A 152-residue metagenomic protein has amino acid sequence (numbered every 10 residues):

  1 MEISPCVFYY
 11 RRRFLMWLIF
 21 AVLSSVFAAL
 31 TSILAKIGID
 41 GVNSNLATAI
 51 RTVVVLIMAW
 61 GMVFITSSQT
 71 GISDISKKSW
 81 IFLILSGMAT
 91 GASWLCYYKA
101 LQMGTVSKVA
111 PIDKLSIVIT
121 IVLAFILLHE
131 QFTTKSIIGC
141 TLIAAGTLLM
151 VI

Functional and structural regions predicted by a protein language model:
I3-L23, V42, V55-F82, W94-M103 (+1 more regions): Membrane-interface interhelical linkers
I19, L23-V26, I50-V54, I81 (+3 more regions): Hydrophobic residues within alpha-helical transmembrane segments of multi-pass solute transporters/permease subunits
A29, I33, W60, G87 (+2 more regions): Hydrophobic/small/kink-forming positions within alpha-helical transmembrane segments of polytopic membrane proteins
L30-V54: Juxtamembrane helix-loop-helix junctions in multi-pass membrane proteins
G38, A47, A100, I126-L128: Hydrophobic/aromatic residues within transmembrane alpha-helices of multi-pass small-molecule transporters
A59, K135-V151: Hydrophobic transmembrane alpha-helices of multi-pass small-molecule transport proteins
W60-F64, F125, L148: Membrane-embedded alpha-helical segments of multi-pass transporters/permeases
I117-I137: C-terminal transmembrane-helix exit sites in multi-pass transporters
